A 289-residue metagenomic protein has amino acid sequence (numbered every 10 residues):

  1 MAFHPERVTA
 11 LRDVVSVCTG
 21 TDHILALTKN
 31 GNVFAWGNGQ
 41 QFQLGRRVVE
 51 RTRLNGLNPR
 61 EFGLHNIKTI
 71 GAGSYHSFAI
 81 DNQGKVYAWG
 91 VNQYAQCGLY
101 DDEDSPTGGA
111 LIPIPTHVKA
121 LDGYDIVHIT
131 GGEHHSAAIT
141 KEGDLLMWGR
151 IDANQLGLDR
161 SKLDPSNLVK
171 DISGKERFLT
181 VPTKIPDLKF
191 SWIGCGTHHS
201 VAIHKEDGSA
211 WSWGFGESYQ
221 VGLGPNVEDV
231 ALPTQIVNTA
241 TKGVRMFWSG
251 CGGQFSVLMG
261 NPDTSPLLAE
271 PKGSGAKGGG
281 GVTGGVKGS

Functional and structural regions predicted by a protein language model:
M1-A95, I126, G143: Fungal eukaryote-biased detector of long internal structured cores
M1-H4, F34-G56, G90-I112, L146-V181 (+5 more regions): Short glycine/serine- and acidic-residue-enriched loop/turn motifs that recur at repeat junctions
R7-A10, R60-F62, K119-L121, T183-D187 (+1 more regions): Surface loop/turn motifs at the tips and blade-to-blade linkers of beta-strand repeat domains
D13, G20-T21, N66, G73-S74 (+9 more regions): Beta-rich catalytic cores
H23-A26, A35, H76-A79, A88 (+5 more regions): Conserved core positions of repeat-based scaffolds
I80-G84, Y94-Q96, T130-L146, R150-Q155: Beta-propeller domains
W192-A202, E217-Q220: C-terminal, well-structured subdomains that either form a transmembrane helix-short loop-helix hairpin in multi-pass
